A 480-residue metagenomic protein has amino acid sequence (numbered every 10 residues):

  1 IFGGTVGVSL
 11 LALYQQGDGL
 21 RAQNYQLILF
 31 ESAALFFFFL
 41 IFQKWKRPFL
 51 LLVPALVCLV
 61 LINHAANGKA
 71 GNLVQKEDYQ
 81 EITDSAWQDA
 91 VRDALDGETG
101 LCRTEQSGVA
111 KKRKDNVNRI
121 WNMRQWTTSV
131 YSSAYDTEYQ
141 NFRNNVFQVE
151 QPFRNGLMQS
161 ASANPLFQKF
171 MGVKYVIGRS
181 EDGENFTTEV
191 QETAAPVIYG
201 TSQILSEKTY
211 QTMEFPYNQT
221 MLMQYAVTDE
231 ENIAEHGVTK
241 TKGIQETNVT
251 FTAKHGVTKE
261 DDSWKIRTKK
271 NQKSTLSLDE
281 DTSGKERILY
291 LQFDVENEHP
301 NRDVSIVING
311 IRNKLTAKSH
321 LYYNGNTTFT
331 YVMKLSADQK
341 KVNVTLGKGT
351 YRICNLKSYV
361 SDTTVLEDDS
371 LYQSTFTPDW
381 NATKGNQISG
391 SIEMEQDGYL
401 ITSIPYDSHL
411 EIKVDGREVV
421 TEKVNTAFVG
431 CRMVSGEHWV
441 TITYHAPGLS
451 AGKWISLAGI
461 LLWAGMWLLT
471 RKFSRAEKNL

Functional and structural regions predicted by a protein language model:
I1, T104, R124, V176 (+3 more regions): Hydrophobic, well-ordered secondary-structure elements that form the walls of internal hydrophobic environments
I1-D84, S435-L480: Contiguous transmembrane helix-bundle modules in multi-pass membrane proteins
L50-L59, L101-T104, K174-Y175, I288-Y290 (+2 more regions): Beta-sheet entry/capping signal
L56-Y79, D93-F167, A195, T201-M221 (+3 more regions): Extracytoplasmic/lumenal acceptor-recognition loop(s) of multi-pass membrane glycoenzymes
H64-A90, H320-G325, L356, V365-Q373: Membrane-proximal, lumen/periplasm-facing interface regions of secretory-pathway glyco- and lipid-modifying enzymes
Q106-A110, G178-E181, F293-D294: Structural motif
F167-Y175, S180-K259, R352-D368: Catalytic cores of secreted or luminal carbohydrate-active enzymes
Q245-L480: Active-site-proximal, structured, solvent-exposed surfaces of multi-pass membrane proteins that position macromolecular
